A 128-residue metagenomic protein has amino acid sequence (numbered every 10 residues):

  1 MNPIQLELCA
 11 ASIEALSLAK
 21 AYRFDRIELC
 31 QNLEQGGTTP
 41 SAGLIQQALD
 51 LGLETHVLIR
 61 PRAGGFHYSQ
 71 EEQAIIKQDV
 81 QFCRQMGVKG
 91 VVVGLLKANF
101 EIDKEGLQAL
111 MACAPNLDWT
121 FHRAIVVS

Functional and structural regions predicted by a protein language model:
M1, I27, L53, G87 (+1 more regions): Short helix-capping segments at alpha-helix termini
I4-A10, I27-L29, T55-I59, V91-V93 (+1 more regions): Hydrophobic faces of well-ordered beta-strands that scaffold small-molecule active sites in alpha/beta enzyme cores
I13-L18, L33-H56, Q70-Q78, L96-P115 (+1 more regions): Active-site-adjacent beta->alpha loops and helix N-cap segments on the catalytic face of soluble alpha/beta enzymes
A19, C83, L110, H122: Conserved, mostly hydrophobic/aromatic
R62, V126: Active-site beta-alpha loop architecture of Rossmann-like, nucleotide-cofactor-dependent enzymes
A63-Y68: A short acidic, helix-capping loop that chelates divalent metal ions and anchors anionic groups
D79, Q85: Active-site/ligand-binding-proximal alpha/beta "capping" segment
